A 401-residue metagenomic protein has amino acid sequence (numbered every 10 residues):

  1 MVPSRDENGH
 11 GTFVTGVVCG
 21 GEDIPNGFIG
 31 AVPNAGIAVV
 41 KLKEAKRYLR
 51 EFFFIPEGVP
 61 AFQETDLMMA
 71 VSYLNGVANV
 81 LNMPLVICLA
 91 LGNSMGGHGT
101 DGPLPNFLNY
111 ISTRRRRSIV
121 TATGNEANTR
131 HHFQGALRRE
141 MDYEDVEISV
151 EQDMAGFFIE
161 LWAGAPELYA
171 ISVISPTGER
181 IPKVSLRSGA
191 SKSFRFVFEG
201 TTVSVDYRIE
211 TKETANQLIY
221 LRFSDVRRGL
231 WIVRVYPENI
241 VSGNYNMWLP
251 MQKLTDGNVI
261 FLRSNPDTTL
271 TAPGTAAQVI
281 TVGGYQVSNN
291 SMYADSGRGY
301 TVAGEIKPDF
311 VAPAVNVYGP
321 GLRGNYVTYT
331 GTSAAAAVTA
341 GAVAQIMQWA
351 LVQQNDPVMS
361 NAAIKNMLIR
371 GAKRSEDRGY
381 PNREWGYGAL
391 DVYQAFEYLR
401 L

Functional and structural regions predicted by a protein language model:
M1-Q63, R116, M154-F157, P166-E167 (+4 more regions): Subtilisin-like serine protease catalytic core
M1-T12, G16, N26, G30-V32 (+4 more regions): Active-site core segment of subtilase-fold serine proteases
T15, A38-A45, N75-M83, L168-Y169 (+2 more regions): Hydrolase catalytic cores
G16, I29-G30, G36-K41, L85-A90 (+5 more regions): Structural recognition of the beta-strand scaffold that forms the well-ordered cores of secreted hydrolase catalytic
M69-G99, A122-T123, Y236-E238: Short acidic, glycine-rich surface-loop motifs adjacent to enzyme active sites
G76, M83, H98, T113-R114 (+3 more regions): Secreted peptidase-domain scaffold signal
P103-R116: Catalytic-core regions built around general acid/base machinery
T129-L218, V235-Y236, L262-A344: Extracellular S/T/G-rich loop segment that most often corresponds to the catalytic His/Ser-adjacent loop
